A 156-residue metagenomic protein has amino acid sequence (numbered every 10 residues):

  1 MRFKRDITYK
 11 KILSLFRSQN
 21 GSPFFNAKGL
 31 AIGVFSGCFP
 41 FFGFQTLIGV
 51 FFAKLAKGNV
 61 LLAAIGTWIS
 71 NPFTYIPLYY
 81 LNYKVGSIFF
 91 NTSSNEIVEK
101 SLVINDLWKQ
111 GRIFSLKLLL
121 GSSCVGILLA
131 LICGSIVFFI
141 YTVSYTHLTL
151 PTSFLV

Functional and structural regions predicted by a protein language model:
I12-S14, S18-S36: Small-residue-enriched transmembrane helix starts and helix-helix packing motifs in multi-pass inner-membrane proteins
S22, N26, L30, F42 (+4 more regions): Hydrophobic alpha-helical transmembrane segments of integral membrane proteins, especially multi-pass transporters
A31, I65-I69, L120, C124: Hydrophobic residues within alpha-helical transmembrane segments of multi-pass solute transporters/permease subunits
F39-F52, A56-L81: Transmembrane helix boundary and interhelical junction motifs in multipass membrane proteins
L78-V103: Juxtamembrane non-transmembrane "cap" segments at the membrane-aqueous interface of multi-pass membrane proteins
E96-L116: Short, membrane-exposed interhelical loops at transmembrane-helix boundaries
L120-T142: Transmembrane alpha-helical segments in integral membrane proteins
T146-T152: Conserved small/polar residues in nucleotide/adenosyl-binding loops
